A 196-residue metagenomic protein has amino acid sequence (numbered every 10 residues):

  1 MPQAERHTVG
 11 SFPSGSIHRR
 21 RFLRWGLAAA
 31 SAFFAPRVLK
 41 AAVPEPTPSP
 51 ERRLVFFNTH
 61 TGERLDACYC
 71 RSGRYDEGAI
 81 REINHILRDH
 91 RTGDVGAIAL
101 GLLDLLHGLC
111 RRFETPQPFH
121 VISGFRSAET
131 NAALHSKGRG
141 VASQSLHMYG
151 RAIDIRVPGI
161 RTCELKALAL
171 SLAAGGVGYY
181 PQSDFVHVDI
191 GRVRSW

Functional and structural regions predicted by a protein language model:
M1-I17: N-terminal secretory signal peptides
P2, R52-F57, G138-W196: Catalytic cores and adjacent binding grooves of peptidoglycan-active enzymes
G15-R21, S31-T47: N-terminal twin-arginine translocation
G26-A30: Sec-dependent signal peptide hydrophobic core
R71-I122: Active-site acidic/histidine clusters and adjacent loop/turn architecture that either coordinate catalytic ions
L103-H107, N131, T162, K166: Extracytoplasmic/secreted envelope proteins and their assembly/folding machinery, especially bacterial periplasmic
P118-A132: Acidic helix-start/capping segments at beta-turn-to-alpha-helix junctions
